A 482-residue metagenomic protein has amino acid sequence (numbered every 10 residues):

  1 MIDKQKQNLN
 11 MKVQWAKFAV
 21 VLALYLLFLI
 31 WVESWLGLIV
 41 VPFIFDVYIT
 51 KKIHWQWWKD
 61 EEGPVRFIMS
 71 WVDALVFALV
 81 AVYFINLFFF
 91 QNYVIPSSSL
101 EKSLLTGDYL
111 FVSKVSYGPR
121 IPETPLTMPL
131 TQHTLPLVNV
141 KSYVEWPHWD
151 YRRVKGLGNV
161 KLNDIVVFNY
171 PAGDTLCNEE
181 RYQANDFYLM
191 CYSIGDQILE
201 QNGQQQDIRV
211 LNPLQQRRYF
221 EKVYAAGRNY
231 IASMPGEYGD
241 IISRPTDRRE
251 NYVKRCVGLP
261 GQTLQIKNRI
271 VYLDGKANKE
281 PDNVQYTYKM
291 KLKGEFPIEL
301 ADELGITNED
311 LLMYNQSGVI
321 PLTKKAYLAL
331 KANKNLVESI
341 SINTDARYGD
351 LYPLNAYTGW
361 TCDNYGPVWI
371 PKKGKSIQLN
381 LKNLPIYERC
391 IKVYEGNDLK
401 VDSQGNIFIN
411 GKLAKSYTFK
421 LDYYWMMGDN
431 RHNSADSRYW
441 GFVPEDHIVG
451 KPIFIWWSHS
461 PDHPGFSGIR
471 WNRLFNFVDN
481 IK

Functional and structural regions predicted by a protein language model:
M1-K482: Extended hydrophobic leader/signal-anchor segments used for secretion and membrane insertion
